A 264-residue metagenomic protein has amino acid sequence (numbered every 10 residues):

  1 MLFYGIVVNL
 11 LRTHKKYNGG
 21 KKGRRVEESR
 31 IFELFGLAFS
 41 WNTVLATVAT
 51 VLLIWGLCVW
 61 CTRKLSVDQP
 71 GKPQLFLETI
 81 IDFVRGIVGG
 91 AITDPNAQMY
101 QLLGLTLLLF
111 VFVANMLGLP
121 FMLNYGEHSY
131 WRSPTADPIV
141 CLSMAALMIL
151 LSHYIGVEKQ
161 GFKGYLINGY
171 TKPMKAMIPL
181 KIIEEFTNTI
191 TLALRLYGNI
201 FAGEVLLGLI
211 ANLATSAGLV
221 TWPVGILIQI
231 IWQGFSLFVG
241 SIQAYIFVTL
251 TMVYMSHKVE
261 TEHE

Functional and structural regions predicted by a protein language model:
M1-R25: N-terminal amphipathic/basic-hydrophobic helices that include classical n-h-c signal peptides and signal-anchor
Y17-E264: Selective transmembrane helix interface/packing segments
